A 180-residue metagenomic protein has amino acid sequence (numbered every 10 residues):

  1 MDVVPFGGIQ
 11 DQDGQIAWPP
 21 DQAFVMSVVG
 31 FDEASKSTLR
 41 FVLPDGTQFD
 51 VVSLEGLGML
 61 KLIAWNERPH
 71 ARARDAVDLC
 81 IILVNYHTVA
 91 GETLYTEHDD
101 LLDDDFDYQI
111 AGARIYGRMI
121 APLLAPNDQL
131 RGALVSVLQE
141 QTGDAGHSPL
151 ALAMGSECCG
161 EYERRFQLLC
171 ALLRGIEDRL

Functional and structural regions predicted by a protein language model:
M1-L180: Compositionally biased terminal segments of proteins
